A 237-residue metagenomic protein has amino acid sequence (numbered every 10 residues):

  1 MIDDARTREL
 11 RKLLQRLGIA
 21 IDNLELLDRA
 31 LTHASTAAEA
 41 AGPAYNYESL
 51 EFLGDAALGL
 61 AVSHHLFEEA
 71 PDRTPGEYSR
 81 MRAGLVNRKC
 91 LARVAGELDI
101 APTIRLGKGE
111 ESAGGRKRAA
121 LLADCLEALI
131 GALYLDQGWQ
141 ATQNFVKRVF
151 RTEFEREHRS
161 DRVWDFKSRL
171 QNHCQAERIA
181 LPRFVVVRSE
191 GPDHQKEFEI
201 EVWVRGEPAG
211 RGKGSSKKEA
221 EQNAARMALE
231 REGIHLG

Functional and structural regions predicted by a protein language model:
M1-G237: Double-stranded RNA-binding/processing signature
